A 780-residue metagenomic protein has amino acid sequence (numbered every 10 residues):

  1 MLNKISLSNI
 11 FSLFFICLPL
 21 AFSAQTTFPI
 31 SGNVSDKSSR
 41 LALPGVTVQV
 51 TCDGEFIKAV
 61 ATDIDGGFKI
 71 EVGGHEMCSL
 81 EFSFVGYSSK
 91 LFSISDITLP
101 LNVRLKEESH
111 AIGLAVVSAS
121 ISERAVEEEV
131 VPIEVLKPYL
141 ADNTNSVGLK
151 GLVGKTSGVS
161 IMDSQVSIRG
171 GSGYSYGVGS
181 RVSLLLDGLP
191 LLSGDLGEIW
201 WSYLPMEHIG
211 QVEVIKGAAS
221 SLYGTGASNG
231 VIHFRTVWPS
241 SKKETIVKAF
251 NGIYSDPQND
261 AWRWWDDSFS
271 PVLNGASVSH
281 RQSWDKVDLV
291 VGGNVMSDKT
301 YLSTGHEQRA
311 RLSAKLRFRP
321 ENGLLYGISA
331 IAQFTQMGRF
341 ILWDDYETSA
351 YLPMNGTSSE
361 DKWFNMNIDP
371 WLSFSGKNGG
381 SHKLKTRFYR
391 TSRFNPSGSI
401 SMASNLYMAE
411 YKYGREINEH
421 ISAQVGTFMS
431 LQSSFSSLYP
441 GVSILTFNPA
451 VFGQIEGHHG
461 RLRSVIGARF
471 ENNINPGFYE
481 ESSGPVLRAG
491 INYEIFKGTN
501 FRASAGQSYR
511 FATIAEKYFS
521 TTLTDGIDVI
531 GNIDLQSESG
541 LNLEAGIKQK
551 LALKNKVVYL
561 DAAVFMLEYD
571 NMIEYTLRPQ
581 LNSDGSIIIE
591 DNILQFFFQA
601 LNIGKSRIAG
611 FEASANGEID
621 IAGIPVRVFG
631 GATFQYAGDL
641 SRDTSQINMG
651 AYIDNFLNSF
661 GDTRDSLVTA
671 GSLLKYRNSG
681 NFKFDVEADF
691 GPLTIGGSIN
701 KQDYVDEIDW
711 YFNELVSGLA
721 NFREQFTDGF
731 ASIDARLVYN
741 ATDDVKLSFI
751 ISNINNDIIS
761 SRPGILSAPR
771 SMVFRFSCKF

Functional and structural regions predicted by a protein language model:
S35-S38, T47-T51, E81-Y87, T98-L140: Short, acidic, small-residue-rich periplasmic hinge/interaction motif at the N-terminus of Gram-negative outer-membrane
K69, K155, L189-A218, S268: Short acidic/polar hinge/loop motifs at secondary-structure boundaries that mediate gating or recognition
K150-L189, S193: Extracytoplasmic beta-strand/coil segments of soluble accessory domains associated with Gram-negative outer-membrane
S193-D195, H208-G210, S221-H233, W238-L302 (+2 more regions): Outer-membrane beta-barrel translocator/receptor signature
K248, F565-E568, L594-Y711, D743: Gram-negative outer-membrane beta-barrel transporters
D298-K377, S381-H382, F388-L406: Flexible loop and strand-edge segments within Gram-negative outer membrane beta-barrel domains
L406-K412, F452, Q536, N542 (+2 more regions): Outer membrane beta-barrel strand-and-loop segments of large Gram-negative receptors, especially TonB-dependent
V442, I474, Y479, Y493 (+5 more regions): Surface-exposed extracellular loop regions of Gram-negative outer-membrane beta-barrel proteins, predominantly
